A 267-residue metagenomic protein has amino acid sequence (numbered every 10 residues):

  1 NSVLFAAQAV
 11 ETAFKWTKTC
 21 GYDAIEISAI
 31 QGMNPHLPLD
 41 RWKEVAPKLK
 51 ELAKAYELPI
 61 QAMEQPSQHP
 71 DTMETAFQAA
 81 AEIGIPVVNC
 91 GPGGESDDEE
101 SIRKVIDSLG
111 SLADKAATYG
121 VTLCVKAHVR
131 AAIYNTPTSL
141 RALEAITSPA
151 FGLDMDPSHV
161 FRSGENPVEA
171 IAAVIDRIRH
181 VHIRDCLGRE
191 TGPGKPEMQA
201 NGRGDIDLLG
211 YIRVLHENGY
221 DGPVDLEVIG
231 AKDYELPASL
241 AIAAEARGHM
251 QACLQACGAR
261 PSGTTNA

Functional and structural regions predicted by a protein language model:
S2, A6-D23, A81-G84, T136-M155 (+1 more regions): Histidine-acidic metal/acid-base catalytic patches
F14, Q31, L52-A55, P59-L153 (+2 more regions): Active-site acidic/histidine proton-transfer and metal-coordination neighborhood in alpha/beta enzyme cores
E26, A62-E64, N89, C124 (+2 more regions): Conserved beta-strand positions in the central sheet of alpha/beta enzyme cores
E26-K50, S96-D97: Glycine-rich, proline-tolerant flexible connector loops at the mouths of alpha/beta enzymes
A29-N34, G93-D97, L187-T191, D233: Conserved radical SAM core fold
H36-K43, D71-E74, L236: Metal-dependent catalytic neighborhoods of phosphoester/phosphodiester hydrolases
V45, V105-S108, I242, A246: Hydrophobic alpha-helical membrane-association signature
